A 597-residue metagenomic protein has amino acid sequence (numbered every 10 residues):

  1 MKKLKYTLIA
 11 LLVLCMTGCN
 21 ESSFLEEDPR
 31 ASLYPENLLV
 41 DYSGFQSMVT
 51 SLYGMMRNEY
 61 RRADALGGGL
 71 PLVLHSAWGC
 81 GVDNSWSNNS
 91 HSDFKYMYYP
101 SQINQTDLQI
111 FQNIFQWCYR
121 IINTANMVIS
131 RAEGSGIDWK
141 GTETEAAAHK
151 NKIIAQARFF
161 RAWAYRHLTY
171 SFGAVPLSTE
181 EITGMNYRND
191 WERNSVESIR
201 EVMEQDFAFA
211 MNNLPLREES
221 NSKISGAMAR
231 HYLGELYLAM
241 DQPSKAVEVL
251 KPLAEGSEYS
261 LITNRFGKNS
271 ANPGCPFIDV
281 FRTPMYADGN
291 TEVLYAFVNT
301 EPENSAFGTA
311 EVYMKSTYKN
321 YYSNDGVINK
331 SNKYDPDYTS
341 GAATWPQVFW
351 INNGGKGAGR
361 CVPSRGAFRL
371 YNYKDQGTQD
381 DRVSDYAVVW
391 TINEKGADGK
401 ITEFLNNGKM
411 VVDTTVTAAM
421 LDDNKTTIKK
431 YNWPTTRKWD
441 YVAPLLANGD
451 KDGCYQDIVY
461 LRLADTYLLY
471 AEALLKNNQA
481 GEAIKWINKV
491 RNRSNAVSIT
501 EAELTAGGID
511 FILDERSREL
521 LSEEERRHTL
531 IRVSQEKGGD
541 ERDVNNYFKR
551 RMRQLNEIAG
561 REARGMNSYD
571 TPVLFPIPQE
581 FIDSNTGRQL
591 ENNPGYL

Functional and structural regions predicted by a protein language model:
M1-R30: Bacterial Sec-dependent N-terminal signal peptides
T17-E21, L39, A65, W78 (+10 more regions): Long, intrinsically disordered, low-complexity segments
N20-S90, A227-L233, Y237-V412: An aromatic- and glycine-enriched ligand-binding surface/loop that stacks and positions planar moieties
D41-T50, G54-Y60, D64, N84-F172 (+3 more regions): Conserved, well-structured interaction surfaces
L108, Q112, S364-V490: C-terminal substrate/ligand-recognition segments
